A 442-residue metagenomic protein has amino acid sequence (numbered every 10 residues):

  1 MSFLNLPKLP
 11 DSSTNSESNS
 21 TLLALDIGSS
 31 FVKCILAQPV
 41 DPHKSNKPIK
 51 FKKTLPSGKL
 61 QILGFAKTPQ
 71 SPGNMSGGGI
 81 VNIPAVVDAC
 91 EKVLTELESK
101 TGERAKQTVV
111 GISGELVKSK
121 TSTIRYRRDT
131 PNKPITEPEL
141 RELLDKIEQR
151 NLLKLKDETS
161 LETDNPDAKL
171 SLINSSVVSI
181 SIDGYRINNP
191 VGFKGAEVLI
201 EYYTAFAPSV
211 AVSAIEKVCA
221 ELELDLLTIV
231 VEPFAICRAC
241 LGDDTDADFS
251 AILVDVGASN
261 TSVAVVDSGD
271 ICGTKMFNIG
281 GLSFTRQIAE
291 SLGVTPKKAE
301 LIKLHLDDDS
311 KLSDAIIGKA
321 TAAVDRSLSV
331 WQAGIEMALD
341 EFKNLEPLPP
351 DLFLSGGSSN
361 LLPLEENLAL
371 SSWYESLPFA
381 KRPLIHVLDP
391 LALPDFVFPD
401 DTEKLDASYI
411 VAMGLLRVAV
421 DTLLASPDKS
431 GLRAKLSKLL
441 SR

Functional and structural regions predicted by a protein language model:
M1-T108, I112-A251, D270-C272, S310 (+4 more regions): Nucleotide/phosphate-binding catalytic cleft detector across ATP-hydrolyzing and phosphate-transferring enzymes
A24, T108-G111, D351-S355, L384-L388: Extended hydrophobic secondary-structure segments that form protein cores and membrane-embedded regions
V40, F284-T285, A289-P349: Gly/charged contiguous loops adjacent to phosphate- or pyrophosphate-bearing nucleotide/cofactor binding elements
G111-S113, P347-S376: Glycine-rich phosphate-binding loops at beta-strand->alpha-helix junctions
K133-P138, S371-I410: Conserved phosphate-binding/catalytic loops in two-lobed NTP-binding clefts
F234-D309: Acidic, glycine-rich loop-and-beta core segments that form the ion-binding/anion-interacting portion of active sites
V265-D267, K275-M276, L339, G356 (+1 more regions): Active-site proximal loops enriched in glycine and acidic residues that flank catalytic Cys/His/Asp and coordinate
F284, N360, S408-L415: Catalytic-loop motifs flanking and including active-site residues across diverse enzymes
